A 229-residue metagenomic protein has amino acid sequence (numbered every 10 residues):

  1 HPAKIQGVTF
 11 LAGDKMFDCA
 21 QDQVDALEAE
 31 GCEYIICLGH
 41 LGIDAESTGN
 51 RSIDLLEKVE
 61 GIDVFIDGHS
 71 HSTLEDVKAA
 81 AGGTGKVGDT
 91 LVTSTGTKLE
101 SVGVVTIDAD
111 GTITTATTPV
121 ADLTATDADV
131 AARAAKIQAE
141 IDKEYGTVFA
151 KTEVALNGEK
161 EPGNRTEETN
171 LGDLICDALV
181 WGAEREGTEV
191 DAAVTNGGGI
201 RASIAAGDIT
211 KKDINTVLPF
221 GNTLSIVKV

Functional and structural regions predicted by a protein language model:
H1-R133: Functional cores that coordinate and move charged inorganic groups
E28, S47-N50, D54-E57, V64 (+2 more regions): Solvent-exposed loop/linker segments at secondary-structure transitions that flank or connect catalytic domains
